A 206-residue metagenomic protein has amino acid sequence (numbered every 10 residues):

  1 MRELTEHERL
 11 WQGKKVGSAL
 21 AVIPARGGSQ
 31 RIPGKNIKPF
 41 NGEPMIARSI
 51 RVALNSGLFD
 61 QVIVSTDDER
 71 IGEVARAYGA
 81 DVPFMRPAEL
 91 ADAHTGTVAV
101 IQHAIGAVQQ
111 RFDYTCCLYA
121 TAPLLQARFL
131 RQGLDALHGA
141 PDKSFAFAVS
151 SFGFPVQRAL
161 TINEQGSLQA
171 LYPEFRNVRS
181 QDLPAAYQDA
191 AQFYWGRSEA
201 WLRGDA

Functional and structural regions predicted by a protein language model:
R2-E3, I63, E69-C116, L124-Q132: Short phosphate-binding loop-to-helix
H7, W11, S18-S65: N-terminal glycine-rich phosphate-binding loop and ensuing alpha1 helix
A21, V64, C117, F145-F147: Structural beta-sheet core signal
R26, Y119, S150: Histidine-centered beta-alpha loop that forms part of the nucleotide-sugar donor binding/catalytic region in diverse
L58, Y78-A80, E164: Short, structured coil segments at secondary-structure junctions
F59, Q110-F112, A140-K143: Short, high-confidence coil segments that cap the C-terminus of an alpha-helix and link into the following beta-strand
S65-T66, W195: Short beta-strand scaffold positions
G96-A99, H103, P123-A206: Conserved core of the sugar-phosphate nucleotidyltransferase
